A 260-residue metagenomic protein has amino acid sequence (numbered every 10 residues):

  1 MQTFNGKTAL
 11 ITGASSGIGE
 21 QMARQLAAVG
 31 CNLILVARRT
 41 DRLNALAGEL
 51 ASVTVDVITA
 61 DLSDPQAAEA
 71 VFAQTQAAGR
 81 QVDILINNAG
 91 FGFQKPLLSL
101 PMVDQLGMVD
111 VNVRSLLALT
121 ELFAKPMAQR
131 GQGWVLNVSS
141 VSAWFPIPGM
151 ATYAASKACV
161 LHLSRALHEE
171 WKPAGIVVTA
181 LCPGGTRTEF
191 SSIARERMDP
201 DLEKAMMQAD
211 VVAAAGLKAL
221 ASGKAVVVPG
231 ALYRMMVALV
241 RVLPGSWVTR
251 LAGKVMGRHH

Functional and structural regions predicted by a protein language model:
T8, S15-S16: Conserved glycine-rich cofactor-binding loop
V29-L46: Conserved glycine-rich Rossmann-like NAD(P)H-binding loop of the short-chain dehydrogenase/reductase
T59-A70, M102: The beta1-alpha1 cofactor-binding region of Rossmann-like NAD(H)/NADP(H)-dependent oxidoreductases
P96-L97, D104-V109: Substrate-binding pocket helix/loop in short-chain dehydrogenase/reductase
T120, S156: Active-site helix of classical SDR
S140: Residue(s) in the substrate-gating loop at a strand-loop-helix junction that position the organic substrate next
A180, P200-V237: C-terminal helical subdomain
